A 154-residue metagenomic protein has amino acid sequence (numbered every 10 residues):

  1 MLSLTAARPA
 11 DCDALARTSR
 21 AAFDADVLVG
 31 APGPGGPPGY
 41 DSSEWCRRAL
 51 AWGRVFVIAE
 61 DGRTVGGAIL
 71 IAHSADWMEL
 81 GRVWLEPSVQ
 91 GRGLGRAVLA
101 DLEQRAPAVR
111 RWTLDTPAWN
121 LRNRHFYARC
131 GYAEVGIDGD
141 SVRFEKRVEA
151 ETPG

Functional and structural regions predicted by a protein language model:
S3-R17: A short beta-loop-alpha structural element at the N-terminal edge of CoA-dependent acyl/N-acetyltransferase catalytic
R17-W45: Conserved GNAT-fold acetyl-CoA-binding loop/helix
S43-V57: A short helix-loop-beta-strand connector motif used in the catalytic cores of GNAT acetyltransferases and, in some
V57, R63-A72, E79, W84: Conserved beta-strand in the GNAT
A72-V83, Q90, A108-V109, D140: A conserved beta-turn-beta hairpin within the catalytic core of GNAT-like acetyltransferases that forms part
L85, G91-Q104, H125-R129: Conserved acetyl-CoA-binding loop-helix of GNAT-fold acetyltransferases
P87-Q90, T113-R124, D140-S141: Conserved beta-strand-loop-alpha-helix junction that forms the acyl-donor binding cleft
L99, A106-A118: Conserved GNAT acetyl-CoA-binding A-motif
